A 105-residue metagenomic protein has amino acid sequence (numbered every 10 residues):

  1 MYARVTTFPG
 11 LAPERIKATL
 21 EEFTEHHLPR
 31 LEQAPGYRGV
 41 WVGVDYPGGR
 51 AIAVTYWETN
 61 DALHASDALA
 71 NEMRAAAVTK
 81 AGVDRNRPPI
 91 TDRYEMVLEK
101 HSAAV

Functional and structural regions predicted by a protein language model:
M1-I52, E58-E72, T79-V105: Short S/T/G/P-rich N-terminal loop/turn motif that feeds into the first structured element of a domain
